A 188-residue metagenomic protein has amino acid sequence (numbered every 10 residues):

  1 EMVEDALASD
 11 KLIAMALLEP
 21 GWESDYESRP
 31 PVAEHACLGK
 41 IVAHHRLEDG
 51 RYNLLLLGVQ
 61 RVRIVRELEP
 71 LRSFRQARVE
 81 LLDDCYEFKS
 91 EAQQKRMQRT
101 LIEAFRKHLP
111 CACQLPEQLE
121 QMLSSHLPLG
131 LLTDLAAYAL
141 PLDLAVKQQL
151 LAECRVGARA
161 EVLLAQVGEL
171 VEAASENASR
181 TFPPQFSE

Functional and structural regions predicted by a protein language model:
E1-E188: N-terminal low-complexity, acidic/polar interaction/targeting segments
